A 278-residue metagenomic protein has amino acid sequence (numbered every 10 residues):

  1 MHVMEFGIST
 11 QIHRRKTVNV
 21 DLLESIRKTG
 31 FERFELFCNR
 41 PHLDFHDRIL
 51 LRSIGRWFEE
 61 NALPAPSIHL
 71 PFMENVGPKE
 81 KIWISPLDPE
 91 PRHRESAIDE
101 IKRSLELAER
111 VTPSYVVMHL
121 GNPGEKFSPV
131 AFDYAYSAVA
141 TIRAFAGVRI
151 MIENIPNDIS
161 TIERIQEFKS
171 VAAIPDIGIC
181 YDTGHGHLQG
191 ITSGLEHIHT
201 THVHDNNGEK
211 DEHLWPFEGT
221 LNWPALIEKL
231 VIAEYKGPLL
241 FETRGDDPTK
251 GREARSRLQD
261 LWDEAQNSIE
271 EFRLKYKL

Functional and structural regions predicted by a protein language model:
M1-G7, K16-G30, E106, T112 (+3 more regions): Histidine-acidic metal/acid-base catalytic patches
M1-K102, I174, Q259-L278: N-terminal pre-domain/capping segments
T10, H42, S85, P123 (+3 more regions): Conserved short-loop catalytic and cofactor-binding motifs
I12-R14, C38-R40, L70-E74, L120-G124 (+4 more regions): Active-site-proximal loop/turn and secondary-structure-junction residues that shape catalytic pockets, frequently
L36, S67-L70, P113-L120, L240-F241: Short beta-strand segments at enzyme active-site cores
F45-I49, F127-A131, E212-F217, R252-E253: Short, solvent-exposed loop/turn segments at secondary-structure boundaries
E60, N75-Y181, R273-Y276: Active-site acidic/histidine proton-transfer and metal-coordination neighborhood in alpha/beta enzyme cores
